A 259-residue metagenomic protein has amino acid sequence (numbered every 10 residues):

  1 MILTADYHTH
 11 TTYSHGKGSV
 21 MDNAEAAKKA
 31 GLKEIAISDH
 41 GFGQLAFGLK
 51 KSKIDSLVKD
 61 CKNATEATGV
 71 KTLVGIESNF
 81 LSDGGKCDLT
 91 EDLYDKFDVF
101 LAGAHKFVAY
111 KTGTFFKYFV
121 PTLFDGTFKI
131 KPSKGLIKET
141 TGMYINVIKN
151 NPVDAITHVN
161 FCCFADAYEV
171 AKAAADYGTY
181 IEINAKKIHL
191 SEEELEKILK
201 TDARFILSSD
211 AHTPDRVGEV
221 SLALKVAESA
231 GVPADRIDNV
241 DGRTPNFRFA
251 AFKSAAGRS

Functional and structural regions predicted by a protein language model:
M1-T11, V20-M21, L89-D92, T112-G113 (+2 more regions): Charged catalytic cores and adjacent phosphate/nucleic-acid-binding surfaces used for phosphate/nucleic-acid chemistry
Y13-S52: Metal-associated gating/positioning segment near the N- to mid-region
E34-A36, L73, I206: A structural signal for isolated positions on well-ordered beta-strands in alpha/beta enzyme cores
I35-I37, F100, I156, I181: Hydrophobic residues within beta-strands of alpha/beta enzymes
H40-G41, E77, H105, K186 (+1 more regions): Short, ordered loop/turn segments at secondary-structure junctions
F42-Q44, F80-L81, P214: Short, active-site-adjacent cap segments at secondary-structure transitions
F47-D176, E228, R236, R248-R258: Extended substrate/RNA-proximal surfaces in nucleic-acid metabolism proteins
